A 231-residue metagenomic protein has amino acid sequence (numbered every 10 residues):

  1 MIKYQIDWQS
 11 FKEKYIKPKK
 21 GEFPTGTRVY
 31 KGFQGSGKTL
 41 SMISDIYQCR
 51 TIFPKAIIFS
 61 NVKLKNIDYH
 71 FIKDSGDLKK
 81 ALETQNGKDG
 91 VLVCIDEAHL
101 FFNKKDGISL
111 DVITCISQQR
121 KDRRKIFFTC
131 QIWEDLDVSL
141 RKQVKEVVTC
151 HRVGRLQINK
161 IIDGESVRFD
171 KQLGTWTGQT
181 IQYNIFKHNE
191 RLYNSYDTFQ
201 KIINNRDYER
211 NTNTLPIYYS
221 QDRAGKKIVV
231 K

Functional and structural regions predicted by a protein language model:
K3-F23: Pre-Walker A adenine-sensing motif
Y30-G32: Hydrophobic anchor at the beta1->P-loop junction of P-loop NTPases
K38-T39: Conserved lysine of the Walker
Q48-I57: Post-Walker A helix-loop "phosphate-sensing" segment adjacent to the P-loop in P-loop NTPases
K65-D122: Conserved nucleotide-sensing/catalytic segment adjacent to the nucleotide-binding pocket in NTP-handling enzymes
A98-I181: Replace "adjacent to P-loop NTPase cores in ATP/GTP-dependent enzymes" with "adjacent to NTP-binding cores
E146, K160, S166-K231: Conserved P-loop NTPase motor module
